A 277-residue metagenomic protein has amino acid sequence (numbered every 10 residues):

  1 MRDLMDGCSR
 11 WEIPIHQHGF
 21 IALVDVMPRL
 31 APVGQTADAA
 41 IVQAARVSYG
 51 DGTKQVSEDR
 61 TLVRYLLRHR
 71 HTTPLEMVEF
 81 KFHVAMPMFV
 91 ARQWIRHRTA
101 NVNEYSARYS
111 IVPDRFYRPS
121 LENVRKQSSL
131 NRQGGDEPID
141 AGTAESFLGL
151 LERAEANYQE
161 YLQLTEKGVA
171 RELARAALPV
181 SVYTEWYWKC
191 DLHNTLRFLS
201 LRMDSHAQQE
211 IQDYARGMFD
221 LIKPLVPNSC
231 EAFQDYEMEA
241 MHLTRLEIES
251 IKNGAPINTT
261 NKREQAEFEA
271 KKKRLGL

Functional and structural regions predicted by a protein language model:
M1-L277: Family-specific signature for flavin-dependent thymidylate synthase
